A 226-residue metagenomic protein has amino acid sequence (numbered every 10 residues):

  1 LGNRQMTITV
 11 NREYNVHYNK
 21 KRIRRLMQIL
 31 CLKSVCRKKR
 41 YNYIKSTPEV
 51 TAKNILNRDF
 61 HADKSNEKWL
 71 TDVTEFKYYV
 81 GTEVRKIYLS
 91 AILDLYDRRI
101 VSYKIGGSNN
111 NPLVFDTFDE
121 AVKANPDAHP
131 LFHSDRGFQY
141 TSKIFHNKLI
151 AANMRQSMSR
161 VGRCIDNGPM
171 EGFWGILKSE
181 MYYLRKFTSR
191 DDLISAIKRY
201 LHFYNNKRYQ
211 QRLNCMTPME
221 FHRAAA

Functional and structural regions predicted by a protein language model:
L1-K64, R163, T217-A226: Basic, flexible linker segments flanking DNA-binding modules in nucleic acid-interacting mobile-element proteins
M6, I23, M27, L56 (+10 more regions): Mobile genetic element proteins and their domesticated derivatives, centered on retroelements and DNA transposons
C36-Y41, L131-R136, I150-P169, R185-T188: RNase H-like polynucleotidyl transferase catalytic core
R58, A62-V101, G107: An active-site-proximal beta-strand-loop segment
R85, K104-N125: Active-site beta-loop-alpha junctions of metal-dependent nucleic acid enzymes, especially the RNase H-like/DDE
D97-Y103, Q156-S159, Y183-L184: Short small-residue beta-strand/loop micro-motif enriched in glycine and branched aliphatics
K143, I150-M154, I176-A226: C-terminal domain-tail junction helix/linker
